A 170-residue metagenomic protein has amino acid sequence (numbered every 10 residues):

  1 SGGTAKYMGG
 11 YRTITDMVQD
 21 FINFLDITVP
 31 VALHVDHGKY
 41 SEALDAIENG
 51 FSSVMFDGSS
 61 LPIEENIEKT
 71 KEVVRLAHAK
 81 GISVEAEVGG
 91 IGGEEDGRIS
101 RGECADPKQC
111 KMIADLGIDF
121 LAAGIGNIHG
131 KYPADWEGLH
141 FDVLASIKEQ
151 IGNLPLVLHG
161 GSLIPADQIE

Functional and structural regions predicted by a protein language model:
S1-G2, Y11-T28, H37-P155, A166-E170: Alpha/beta enzyme core
Y7: Positively charged, amphipathic and often flexible ligand-engagement surfaces
L158-S162: Glycine-rich beta-strand-to-loop/alpha-helix junction loops that act as flexible
